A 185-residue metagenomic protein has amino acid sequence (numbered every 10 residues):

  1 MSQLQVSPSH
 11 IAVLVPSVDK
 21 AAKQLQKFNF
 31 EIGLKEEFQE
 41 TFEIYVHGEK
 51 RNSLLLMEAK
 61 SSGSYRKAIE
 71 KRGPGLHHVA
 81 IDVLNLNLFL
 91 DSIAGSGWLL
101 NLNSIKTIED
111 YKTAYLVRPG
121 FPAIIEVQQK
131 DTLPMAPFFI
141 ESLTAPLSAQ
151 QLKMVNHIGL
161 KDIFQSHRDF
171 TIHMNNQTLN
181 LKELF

Functional and structural regions predicted by a protein language model:
M1-S9, V13-L34, G48-N101, L116-F185: Glyoxalase I/VOC metalloenzyme domain signal
L34-V46: Long, hydrophobic/aromatic N-terminal blocks
Q39-F42, I108-K112: Short acidic/glycine-enriched loop/turn segments that link adjacent beta-strands
N103-I105: Internal, conserved structured core segments that host functional sites
